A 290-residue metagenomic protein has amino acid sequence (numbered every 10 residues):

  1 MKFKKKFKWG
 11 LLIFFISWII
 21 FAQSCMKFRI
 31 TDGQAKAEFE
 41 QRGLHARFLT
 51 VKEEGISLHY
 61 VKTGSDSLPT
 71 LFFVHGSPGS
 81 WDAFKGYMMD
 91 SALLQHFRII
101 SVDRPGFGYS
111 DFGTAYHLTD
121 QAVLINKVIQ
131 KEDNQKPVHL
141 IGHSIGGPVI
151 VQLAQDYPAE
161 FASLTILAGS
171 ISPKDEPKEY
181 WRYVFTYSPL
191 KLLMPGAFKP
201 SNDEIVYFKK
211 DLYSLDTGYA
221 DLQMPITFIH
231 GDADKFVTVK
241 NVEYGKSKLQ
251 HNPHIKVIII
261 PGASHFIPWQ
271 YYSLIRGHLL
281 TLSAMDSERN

Functional and structural regions predicted by a protein language model:
G10-T50: An N-terminal hydrophobic leader/cap segment in hydrolases
T63-G108: Conserved HGGG/HGGXW glycine-rich cap/lid loop of the alpha/beta-hydrolase fold
S91, D232-K256: Conserved loop-alpha-helix segment in the C-terminal half of the alpha/beta-hydrolase fold that carries the catalytic
S101-V138: Active-site loop/oxyanion-hole signature of alpha/beta-hydrolase fold enzymes
P148-Q155, L164-K191: Flexible "cap/lid" loop of the alpha/beta hydrolase fold
N202-G218: Active-site nucleophile elbow and catalytic-triad environment of alpha/beta-hydrolase enzymes
L222, F228-H230, D234: Short beta-strand/loop motif that positions the catalytic acidic residue of the alpha/beta-hydrolase fold
A263-Y272: Catalytic histidine-centered segment of alpha/beta-hydrolase-like enzymes
